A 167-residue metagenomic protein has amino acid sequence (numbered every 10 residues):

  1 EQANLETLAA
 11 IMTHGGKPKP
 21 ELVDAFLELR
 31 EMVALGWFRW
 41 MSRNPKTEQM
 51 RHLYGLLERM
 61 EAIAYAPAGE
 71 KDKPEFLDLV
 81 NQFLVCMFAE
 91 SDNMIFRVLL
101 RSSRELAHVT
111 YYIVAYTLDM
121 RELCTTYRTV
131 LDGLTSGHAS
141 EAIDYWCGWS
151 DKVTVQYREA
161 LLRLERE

Functional and structural regions predicted by a protein language model:
E1-M32, R39, R43, R163-E167: Short linear motifs at protein or domain termini
F26-I113, L123-R128, E141-Q156: Conserved amphipathic alpha-helical segments that form helical-bundle/coiled-coil interaction surfaces
T117-M120: Extended hydrophobic/aromatic segments used for targeting, binding, or gating
